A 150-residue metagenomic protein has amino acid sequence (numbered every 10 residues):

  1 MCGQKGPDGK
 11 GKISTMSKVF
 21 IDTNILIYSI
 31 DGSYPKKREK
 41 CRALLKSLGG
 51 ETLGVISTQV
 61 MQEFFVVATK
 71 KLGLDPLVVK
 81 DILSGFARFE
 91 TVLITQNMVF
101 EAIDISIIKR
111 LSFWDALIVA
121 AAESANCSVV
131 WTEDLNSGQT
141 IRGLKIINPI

Functional and structural regions predicted by a protein language model:
M1-I56, K71-L77, I150: Short, well-structured N-terminal submotif of metal-dependent ribonuclease cores
M1-M16, A120, S124-I150: Acidic, PIN/NYN-like endoribonuclease modules and their adjacent C-terminal/linker elements
G3, T91-E133: Active-site neighborhoods of divalent-metal-dependent phosphate/nucleic-acid chemistry enzymes
S29, L48-E51, V67-K71, F86-E90 (+2 more regions): Alpha-helix C-capping/helix-to-loop hinge sites
V60-M61, M98: N-terminal alpha-helical segment
M61, T69, G73-A87: Glycine/small-residue-rich phosphate/adenosyl-binding loop
K80-L83, F89-F100, I107-I108, L135-I150: Short acidic, glycine/proline-enriched helix-loop-strand junctions
